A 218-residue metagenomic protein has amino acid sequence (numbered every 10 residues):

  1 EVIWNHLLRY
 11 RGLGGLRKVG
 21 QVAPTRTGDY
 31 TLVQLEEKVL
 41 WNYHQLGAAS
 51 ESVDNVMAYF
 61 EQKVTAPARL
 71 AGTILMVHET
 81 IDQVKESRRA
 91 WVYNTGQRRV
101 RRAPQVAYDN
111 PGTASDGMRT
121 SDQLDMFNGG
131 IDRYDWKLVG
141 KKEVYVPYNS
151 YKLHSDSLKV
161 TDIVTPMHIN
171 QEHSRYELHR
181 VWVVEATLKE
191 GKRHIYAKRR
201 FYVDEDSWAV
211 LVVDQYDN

Functional and structural regions predicted by a protein language model:
E1, E61-L70, L75-I131, P166-N218: Gly/Pro-enriched, hydrophobic low-complexity segments that function as extracytoplasmic propeptides/linkers
E1-S87, N94: Solvent-exposed N-terminal domain segments of exported/luminal and surface proteins
K18, K38, K63, K85 (+6 more regions): Context-gated lysine
K18, V22-R26, D109, R119-D122 (+1 more regions): A sequence-level detector of short, solvent-exposed, charge-rich linear segments
Y30-V39, M118-G130, V144-Y148: Short N-terminal helix-initiation segments at or just after the protein's N-terminus
D132-N170: Active-site environment of non-heme Fe oxygenases that use a 2-His-1-carboxylate facial triad
